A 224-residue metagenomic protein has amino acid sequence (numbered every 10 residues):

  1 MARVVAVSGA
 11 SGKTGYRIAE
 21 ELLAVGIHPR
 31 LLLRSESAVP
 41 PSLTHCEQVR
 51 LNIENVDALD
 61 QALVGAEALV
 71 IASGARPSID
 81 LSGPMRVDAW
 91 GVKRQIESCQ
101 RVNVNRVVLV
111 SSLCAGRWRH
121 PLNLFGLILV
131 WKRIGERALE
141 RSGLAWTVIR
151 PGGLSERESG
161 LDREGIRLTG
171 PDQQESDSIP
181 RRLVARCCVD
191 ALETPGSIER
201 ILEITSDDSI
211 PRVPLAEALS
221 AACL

Functional and structural regions predicted by a protein language model:
A2-I27: N-terminal Rossmann NAD(P)H-binding glycine-rich loop of SDR-like oxidoreductase domains
V4, E67-A68, R106: Structural motif
A6, R30, T147: Conserved beta-strand positions in the Rossmann-like core of class I SAM-dependent methyltransferases
T14, L69, L139, I149 (+2 more regions): Non-catalytic, hydrophobic alpha-helical segments
L31, S37-R101, G116, L192: NAD(P)H-binding glycine-rich loop region in Rossmannoid oxidoreductase-like domains and their noncatalytic homologs
A75-G170: Glycine-/Pro-rich loop/turn segments that contact NAD(P) or position catalytic residues in Rossmann-like domains
V92, E175-D190, R200: Substrate-positioning beta->alpha
A191-L215: Core catalytic loop region at the nicotinamide-binding pocket of NAD(P)H-dependent oxidoreductases
